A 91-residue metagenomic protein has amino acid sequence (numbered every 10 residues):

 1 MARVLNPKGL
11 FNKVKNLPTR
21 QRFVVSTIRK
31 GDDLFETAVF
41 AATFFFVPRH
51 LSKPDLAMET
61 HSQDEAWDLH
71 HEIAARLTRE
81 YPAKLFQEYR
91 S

Functional and structural regions predicted by a protein language model:
M1, A83-S91: Short intrinsically disordered terminal tails
M1-V39, T43-F44: Short N-terminal "domain-start" leader segments that mark the transition from disordered tails or signal peptides into
A41-F45, H70, T78: Short intrinsically disordered, low-complexity segments
P48-D68, E72: A short, exposed loop/beta-hairpin motif centered on an aromatic-Gly-Thr core
H71-F86: Short arginine-rich
